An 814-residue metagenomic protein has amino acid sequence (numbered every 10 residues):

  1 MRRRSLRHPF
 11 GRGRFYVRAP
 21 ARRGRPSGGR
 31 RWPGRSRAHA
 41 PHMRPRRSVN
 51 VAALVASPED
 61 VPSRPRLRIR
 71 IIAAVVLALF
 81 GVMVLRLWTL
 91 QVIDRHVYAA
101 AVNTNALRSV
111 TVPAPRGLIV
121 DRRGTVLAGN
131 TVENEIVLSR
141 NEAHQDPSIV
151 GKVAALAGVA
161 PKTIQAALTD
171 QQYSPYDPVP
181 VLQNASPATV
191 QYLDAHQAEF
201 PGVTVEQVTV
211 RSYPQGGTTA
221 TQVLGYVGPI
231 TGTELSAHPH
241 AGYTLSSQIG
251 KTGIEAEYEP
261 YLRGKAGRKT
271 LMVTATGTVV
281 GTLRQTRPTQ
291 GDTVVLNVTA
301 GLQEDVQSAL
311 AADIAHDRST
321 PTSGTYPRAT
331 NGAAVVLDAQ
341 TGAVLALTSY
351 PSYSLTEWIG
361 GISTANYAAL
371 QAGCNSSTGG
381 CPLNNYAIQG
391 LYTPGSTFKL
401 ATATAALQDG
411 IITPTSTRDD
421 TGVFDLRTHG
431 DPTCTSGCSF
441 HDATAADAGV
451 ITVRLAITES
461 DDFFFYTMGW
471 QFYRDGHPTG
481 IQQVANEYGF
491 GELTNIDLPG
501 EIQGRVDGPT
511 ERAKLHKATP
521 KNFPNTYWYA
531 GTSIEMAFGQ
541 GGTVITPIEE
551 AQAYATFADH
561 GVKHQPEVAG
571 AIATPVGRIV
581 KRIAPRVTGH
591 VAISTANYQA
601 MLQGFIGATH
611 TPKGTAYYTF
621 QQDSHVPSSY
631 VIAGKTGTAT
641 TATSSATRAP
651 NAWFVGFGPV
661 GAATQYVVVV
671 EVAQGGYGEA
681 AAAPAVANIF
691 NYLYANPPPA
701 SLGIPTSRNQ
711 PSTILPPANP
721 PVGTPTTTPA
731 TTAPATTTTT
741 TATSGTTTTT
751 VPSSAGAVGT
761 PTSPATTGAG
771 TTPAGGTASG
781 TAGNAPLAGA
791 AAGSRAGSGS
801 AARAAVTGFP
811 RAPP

Functional and structural regions predicted by a protein language model:
M1-I362, L391, G480-A485, V544 (+5 more regions): Periplasmic/cell-envelope proteins involved in peptidoglycan metabolism and beta-lactam response
K152, L370, A513, I579-R582 (+2 more regions): Short alpha-helix boundary/capping motifs
V273-Q285, V298, G332, D338-T397 (+2 more regions): Beta-lactam-recognizing serine transpeptidase/beta-lactamase-like catalytic domain environment
L702-P721: Short, highly charged C-terminal tails/helix-capping segments
